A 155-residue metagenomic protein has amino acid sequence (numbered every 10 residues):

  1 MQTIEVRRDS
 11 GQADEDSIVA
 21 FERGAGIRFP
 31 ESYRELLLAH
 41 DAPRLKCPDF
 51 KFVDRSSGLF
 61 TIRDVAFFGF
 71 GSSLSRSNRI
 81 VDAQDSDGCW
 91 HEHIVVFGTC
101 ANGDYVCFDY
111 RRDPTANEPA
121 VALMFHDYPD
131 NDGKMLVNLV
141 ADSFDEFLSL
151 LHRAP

Functional and structural regions predicted by a protein language model:
M1-D104, H152-P155: A surface-exposed partner-binding patch
E31, G103, F108, D142-D145: Intrinsically disordered, low-complexity segments enriched in small/polar residues
R63-A66, V121, V140: N-terminal leader/targeting signatures
F108-L136: Segments surrounding the PLD/"HKD" phosphodiesterase catalytic module and close analogs
N131-S149, R153: Glycine-rich, aromatic-bearing surface loops/beta-hairpins
